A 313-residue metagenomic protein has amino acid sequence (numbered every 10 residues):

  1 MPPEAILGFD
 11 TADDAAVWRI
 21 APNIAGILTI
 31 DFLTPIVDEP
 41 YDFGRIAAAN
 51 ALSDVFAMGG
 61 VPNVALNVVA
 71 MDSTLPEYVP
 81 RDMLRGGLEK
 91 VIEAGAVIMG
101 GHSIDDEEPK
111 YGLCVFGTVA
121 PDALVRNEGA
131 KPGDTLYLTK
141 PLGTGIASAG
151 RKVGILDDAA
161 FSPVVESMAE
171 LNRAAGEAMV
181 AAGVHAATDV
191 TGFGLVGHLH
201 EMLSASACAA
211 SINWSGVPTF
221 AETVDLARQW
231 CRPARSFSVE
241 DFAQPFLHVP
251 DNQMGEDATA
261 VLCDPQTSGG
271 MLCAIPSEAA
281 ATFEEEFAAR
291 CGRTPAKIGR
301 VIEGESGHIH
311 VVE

Functional and structural regions predicted by a protein language model:
A5-F9, M168, V261-D264: Short Gly/Pro-enriched turn/cap motifs at secondary-structure boundaries
I6-L28, F56-V61: N-terminal glycine-rich anion-binding loops that anchor highly charged ligand groups
A16-I27, A169-A175, E240-N252: Acidic-glycine-rich active-site phosphate/pyrophosphate-binding loop
I20-V37, V61-D157, L195, R300 (+1 more regions): Glycine-rich anion-binding loops of enzyme active sites
P40-L66, D82-E93, L171-A182, A186 (+1 more regions): Small-aliphatic-rich amphipathic alpha-helix that forms the alpha element of a beta-alpha
Y41, A159-S167, H185-A186, D257-V261: Short pre-catalytic strand/loop immediately N-terminal to key active-site residues, enriched for Gly-Thr
T74-V97, I104-Y111, A181, T191-E313: Glycine-/charge-enriched secondary-structure boundary and capping motifs
C114-L124, D158-V180, M254-G255: Active-site glycine-rich loop that binds ribose-phosphate moieties when present
